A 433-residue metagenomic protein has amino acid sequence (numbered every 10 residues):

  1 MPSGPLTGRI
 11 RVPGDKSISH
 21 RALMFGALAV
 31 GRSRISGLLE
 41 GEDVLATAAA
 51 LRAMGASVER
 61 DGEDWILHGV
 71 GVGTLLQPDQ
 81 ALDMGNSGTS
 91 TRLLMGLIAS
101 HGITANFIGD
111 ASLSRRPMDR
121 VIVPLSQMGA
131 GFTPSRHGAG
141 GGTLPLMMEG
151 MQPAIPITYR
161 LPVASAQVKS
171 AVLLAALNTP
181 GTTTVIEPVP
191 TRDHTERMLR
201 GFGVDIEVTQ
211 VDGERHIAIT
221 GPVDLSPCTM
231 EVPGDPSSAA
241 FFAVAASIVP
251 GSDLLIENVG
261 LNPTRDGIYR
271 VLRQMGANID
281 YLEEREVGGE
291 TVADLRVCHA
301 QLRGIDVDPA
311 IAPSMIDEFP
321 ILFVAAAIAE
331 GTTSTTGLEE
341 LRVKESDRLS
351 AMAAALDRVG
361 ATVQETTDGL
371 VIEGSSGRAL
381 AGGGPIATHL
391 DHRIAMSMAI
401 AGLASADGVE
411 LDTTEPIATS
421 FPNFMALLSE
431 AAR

Functional and structural regions predicted by a protein language model:
M1-R433: Structural preference for solvent-exposed beta-strand-turn elements and adjacent flexible terminal/loop segments within
